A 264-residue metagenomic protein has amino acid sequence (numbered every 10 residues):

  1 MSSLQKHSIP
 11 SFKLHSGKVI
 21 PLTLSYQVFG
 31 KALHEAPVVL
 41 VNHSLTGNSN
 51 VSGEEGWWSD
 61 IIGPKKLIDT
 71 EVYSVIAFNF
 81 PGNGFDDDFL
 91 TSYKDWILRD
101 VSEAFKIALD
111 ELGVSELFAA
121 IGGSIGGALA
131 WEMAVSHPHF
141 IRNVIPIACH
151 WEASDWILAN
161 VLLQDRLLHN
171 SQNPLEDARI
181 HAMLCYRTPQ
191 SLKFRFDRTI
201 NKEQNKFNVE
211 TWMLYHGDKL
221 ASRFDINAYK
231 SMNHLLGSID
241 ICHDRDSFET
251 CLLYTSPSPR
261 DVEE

Functional and structural regions predicted by a protein language model:
M1-V38: Catalytic-loop region of hydrolases
Q27-G84: N-terminal cap/lid subdomain of alpha/beta-hydrolase-fold enzymes
D69-V72, A77-E103, L162-D165: Cap/lid segment of the alpha/beta-hydrolase catalytic domain
D100-L117: Conserved acidic catalytic loop of the alpha/beta-hydrolase fold
F118-A119, S124-P146, E152: Conserved hydrolase catalytic core segment
F140-K219: Alpha/beta-hydrolase-fold enzymes
S231-T250: Active-site nucleophile elbow and catalytic-triad environment of alpha/beta-hydrolase enzymes
Y254-E264: Single conserved hydrophobic/aromatic residue that forms the stacking wall/gate of nucleotide- or nucleobase-binding
